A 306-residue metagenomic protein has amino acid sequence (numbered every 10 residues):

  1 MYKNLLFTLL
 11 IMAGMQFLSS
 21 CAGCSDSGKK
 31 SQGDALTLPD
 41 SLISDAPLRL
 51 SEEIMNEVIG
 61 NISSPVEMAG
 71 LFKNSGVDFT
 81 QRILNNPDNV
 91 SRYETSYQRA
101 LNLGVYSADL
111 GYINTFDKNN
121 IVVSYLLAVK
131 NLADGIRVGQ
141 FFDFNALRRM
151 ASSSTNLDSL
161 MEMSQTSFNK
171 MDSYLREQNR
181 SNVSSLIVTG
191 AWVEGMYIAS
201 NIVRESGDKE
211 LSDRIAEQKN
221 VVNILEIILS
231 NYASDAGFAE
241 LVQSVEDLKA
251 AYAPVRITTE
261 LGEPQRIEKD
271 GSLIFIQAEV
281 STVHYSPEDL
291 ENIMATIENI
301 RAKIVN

Functional and structural regions predicted by a protein language model:
M1-T8: Bacterial N-terminal signal peptides that target proteins for export
F17-G23: C-terminal motif of bacterial Sec signal peptides marking the signal peptidase cleavage site
C24-K30: N-terminal intrinsically disordered, low-complexity, charge-rich
S31-R149: N-terminal Sec/ER secretory leader and immediately downstream segment of secreted/extracellular precursors
D88-S91, T95-Q98, L110-D117, I121 (+7 more regions): Non-transmembrane, amphipathic alpha-helical segments
L103-Y106, L110, Y125, V129-L132 (+8 more regions): Amphipathic alpha-helices that form helix-helix packing interfaces
N156-V242: Extended amphipathic alpha-helical interaction segments
N231, D235-N306: A cross-kingdom marker for long, charged
